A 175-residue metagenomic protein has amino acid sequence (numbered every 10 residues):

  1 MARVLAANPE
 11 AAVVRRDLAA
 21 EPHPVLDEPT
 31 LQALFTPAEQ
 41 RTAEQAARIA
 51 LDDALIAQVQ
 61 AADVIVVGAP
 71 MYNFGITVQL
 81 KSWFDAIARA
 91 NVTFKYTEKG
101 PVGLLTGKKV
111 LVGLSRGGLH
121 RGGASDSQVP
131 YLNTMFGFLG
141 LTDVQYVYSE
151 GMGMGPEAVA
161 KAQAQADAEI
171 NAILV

Functional and structural regions predicted by a protein language model:
M1-A69, G75-D85, R89, A168-V175: N-terminal beta1-alpha1-beta2 submodule of the flavodoxin-like/Rossmannoid cofactor-binding fold
V14-R16, L111-G113, Q145-V147: Hydrophobic/aromatic beta-strand patches that form the interior of the parallel beta-sheet core in alpha/beta enzyme
E21, G118, M152-M154: Surface-exposed, flexible loop/turn segments at secondary-structure boundaries
P29, T97, A160-A162: Hydrophobic alpha-helical membrane context
M71, R116, E150: Residue-level signal for short, function-critical loop segments
A90-K95, T142-D143: Short, structured loop/turn "capping" segments at alpha-beta junctions
T97-L141: Short, glycine-/small-residue-rich phosphate/pyrophosphate-handling segment
G122-V175: Glycine-rich phosphate/pyrophosphate-binding loop and the adjoining helix
